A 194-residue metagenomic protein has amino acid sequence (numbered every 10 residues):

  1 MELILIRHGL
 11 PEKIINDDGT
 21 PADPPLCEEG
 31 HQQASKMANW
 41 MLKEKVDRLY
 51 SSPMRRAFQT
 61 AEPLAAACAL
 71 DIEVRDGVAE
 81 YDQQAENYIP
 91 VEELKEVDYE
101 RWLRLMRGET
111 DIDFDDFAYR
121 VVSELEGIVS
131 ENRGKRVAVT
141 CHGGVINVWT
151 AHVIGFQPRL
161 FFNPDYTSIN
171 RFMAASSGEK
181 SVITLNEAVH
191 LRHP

Functional and structural regions predicted by a protein language model:
L3, K135-G143: Generic beta-sheet signal
L3-Q59, T110-V122: Loop-to-helix element that buttresses phosphate recognition and phosphoryl-transfer chemistry
P11, V145-I146: Short active-site segment of divalent metal-dependent hydrolases/proteases that encodes the spacing between
K36-R104: Phosphate-coordination/substrate-recognition cap region in phosphate-metabolizing enzymes
P63, V148-H152: Active-site signature of alpha/beta-hydrolase-fold catalytic machinery across serine- and Asp/Cys-nucleophile hydrolases
L70-R75, E80-E93, S130-K135, A151-P194: Acidic, low-complexity terminal tails and accessory targeting/binding regions of phosphate-metabolizing enzymes
L103-R133: Internal catalytic-core helix/loop-beta-alpha segment that presents or stabilizes conserved functional determinants
